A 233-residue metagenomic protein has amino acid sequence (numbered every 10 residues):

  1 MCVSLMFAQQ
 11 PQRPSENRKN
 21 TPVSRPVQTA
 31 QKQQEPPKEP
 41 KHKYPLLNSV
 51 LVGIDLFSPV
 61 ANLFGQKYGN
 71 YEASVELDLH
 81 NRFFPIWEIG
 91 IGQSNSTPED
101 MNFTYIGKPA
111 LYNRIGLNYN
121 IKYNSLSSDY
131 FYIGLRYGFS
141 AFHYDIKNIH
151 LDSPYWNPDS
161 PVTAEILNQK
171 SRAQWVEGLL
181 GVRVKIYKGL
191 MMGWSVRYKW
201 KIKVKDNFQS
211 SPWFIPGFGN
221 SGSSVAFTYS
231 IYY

Functional and structural regions predicted by a protein language model:
A8-D78, Y232: Short glycine/proline- and aromatic-enriched beta-strand/turn motifs that initiate or cap beta-hairpins
K38-N48, R82, K122-Y130, I186-M192: Short loop/turn motifs that connect adjacent beta-strands in outer-membrane beta-barrel proteins
K38-P40, F57-A61, E99-I106, T163-N168 (+1 more regions): Extracellular loop and loop/strand-boundary signature of outer-membrane beta-barrel proteins
N48, K67-Y71, G107-N113, D129 (+2 more regions): Residues that define the transmembrane beta-barrel architecture of outer-membrane proteins
S49-D55, I91-D100, P154-V162, N207-S211: Flexible, solvent-exposed coil segments and beta strand-coil junctions, predominantly the extracellular/periplasmic
V50-I54, W87, I115-L117, I133-L135 (+2 more regions): Membrane-embedded beta-strand positions of outer-membrane beta-barrel proteins
F83, E88-N157, F227-I231: Gram-negative (and chloroplast) outer-membrane scaffold detector with strong preference for beta-barrel transmembrane
G178, R183-Y233: Predominantly the C-terminal beta-signal and adjacent terminal strand-loop region of outer-membrane beta-barrel
